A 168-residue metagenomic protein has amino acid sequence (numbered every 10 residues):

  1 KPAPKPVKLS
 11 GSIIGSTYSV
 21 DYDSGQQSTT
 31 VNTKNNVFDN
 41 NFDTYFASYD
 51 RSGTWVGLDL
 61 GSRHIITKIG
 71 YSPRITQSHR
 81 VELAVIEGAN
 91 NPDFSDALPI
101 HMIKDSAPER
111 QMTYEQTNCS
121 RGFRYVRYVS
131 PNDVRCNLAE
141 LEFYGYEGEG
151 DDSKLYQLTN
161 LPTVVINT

Functional and structural regions predicted by a protein language model:
K1-P2, T168: Accessible peptide chain termini
P2, N32-T33, V37-L98, P108-D152: Aromatic, loop-rich ligand-recognition surfaces of beta-strand-rich domains
P2-D39: Predominantly extracellular/luminal regions of secreted and cell-surface proteins, especially disulfide-bonded
P6, L83, Y125, N160-T163: A residue-level signal for beta-strand positions that form part of recognition/binding surfaces within mature
I13, V20, I100, Y128-P131 (+1 more regions): Generic hydrophobic, helix-prone segments enriched in Leu/Val/Ile
I103-S106: Short beta-strand segments within Ig-like beta-sandwich modules, predominantly Fibronectin type-III
E149-T168: Phosphate-handling architecture centered on phosphoinositide signaling
